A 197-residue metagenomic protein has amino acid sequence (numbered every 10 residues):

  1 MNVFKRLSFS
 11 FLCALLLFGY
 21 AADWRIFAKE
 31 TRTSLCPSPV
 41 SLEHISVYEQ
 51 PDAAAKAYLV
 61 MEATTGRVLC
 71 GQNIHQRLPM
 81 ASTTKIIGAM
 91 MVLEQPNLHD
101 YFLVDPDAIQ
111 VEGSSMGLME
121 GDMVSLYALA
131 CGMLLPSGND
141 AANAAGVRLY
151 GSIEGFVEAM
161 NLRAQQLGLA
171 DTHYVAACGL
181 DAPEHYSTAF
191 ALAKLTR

Functional and structural regions predicted by a protein language model:
N2-R25: Sec-dependent N-terminal signal peptides of Gram-positive bacterial secreted proteins and lipoproteins
W24-F190: Active-site-adjacent loops and short helices of periplasmic peptidoglycan-processing enzymes
A191-R197: Extracytoplasmic
